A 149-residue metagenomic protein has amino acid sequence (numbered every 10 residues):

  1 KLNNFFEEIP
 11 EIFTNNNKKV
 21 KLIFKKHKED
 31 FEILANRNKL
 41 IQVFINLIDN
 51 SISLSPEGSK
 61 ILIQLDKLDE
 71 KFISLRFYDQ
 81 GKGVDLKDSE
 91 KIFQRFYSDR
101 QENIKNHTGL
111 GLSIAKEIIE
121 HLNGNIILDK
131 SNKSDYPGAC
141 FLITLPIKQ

Functional and structural regions predicted by a protein language model:
K21-F31, L68: Conserved catalytic submotifs in the C-terminal HATPase_c
L40-I41: A residue-level detector for a conserved hydrophobic packing site within the catalytic ATP-binding domain
S51-I52: Short helix-loop "hinge" at the ATP-lid/N-box region of the Bergerat-fold HATPase_c
D79: Acidic ATP/Mg2+-coordinating residue in the GHKL
V84-F96: Short conserved segment of the HATPase_c
G111, A115: Short alpha-helical Gxxx[C/S/T] motif in the catalytic ATP-binding
G124-N125: Conserved glycine-rich
